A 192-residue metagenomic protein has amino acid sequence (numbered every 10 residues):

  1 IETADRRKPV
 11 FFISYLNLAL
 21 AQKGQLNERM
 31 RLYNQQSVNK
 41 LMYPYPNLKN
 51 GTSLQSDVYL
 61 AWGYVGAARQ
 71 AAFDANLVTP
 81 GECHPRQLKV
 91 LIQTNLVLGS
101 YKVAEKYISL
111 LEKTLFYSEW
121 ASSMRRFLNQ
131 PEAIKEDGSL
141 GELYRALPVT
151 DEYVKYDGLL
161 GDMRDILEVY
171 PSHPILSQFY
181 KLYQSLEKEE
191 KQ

Functional and structural regions predicted by a protein language model:
I1-L143, I166-V169, H173-E190: Soluble catalytic regions of membrane-associated enzymes that act on cell-envelope and secretory-pathway components
D137-D165: Outer-membrane pore/translocation modules
